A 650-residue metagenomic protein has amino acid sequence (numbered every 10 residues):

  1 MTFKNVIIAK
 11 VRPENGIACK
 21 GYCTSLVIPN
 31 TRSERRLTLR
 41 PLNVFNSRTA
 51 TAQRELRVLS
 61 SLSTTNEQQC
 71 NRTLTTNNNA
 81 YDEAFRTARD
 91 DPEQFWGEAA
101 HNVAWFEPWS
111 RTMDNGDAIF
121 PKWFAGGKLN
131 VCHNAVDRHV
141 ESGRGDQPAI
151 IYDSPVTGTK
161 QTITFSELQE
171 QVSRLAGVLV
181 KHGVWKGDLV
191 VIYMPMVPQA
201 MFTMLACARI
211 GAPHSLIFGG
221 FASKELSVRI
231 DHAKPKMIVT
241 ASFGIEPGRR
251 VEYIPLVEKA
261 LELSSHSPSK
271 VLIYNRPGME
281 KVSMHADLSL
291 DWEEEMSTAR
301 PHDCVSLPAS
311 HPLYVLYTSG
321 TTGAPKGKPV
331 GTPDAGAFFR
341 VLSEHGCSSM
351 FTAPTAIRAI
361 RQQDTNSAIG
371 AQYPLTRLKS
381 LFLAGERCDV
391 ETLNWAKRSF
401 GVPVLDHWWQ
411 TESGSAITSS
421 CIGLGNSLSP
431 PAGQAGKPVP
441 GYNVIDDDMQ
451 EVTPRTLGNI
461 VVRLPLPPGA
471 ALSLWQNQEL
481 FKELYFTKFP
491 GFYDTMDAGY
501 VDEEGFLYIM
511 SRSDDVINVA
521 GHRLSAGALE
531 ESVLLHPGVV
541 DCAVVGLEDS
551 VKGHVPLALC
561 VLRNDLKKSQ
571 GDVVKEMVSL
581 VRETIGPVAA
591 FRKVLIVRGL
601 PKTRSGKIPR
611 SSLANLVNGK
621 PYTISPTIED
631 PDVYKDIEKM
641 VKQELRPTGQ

Functional and structural regions predicted by a protein language model:
T2-V27, E34-L37, F45, E55 (+3 more regions): Structural core segment of the AMP-binding/adenylate-forming
C132-H133, D146, I150-L205, A222-S227 (+1 more regions): Conserved AMP-binding/adenylate-forming core of the ANL superfamily
D146-P148, V271-M279, S283-Y317, A324 (+2 more regions): Conserved pre-ATP/AMP-binding loop-to-beta segment of ANL
I210-F221, I230-S242, L313-L316, A324-Q363 (+3 more regions): AMP-binding/adenylate-forming
I217-F243, V257, S343, M350 (+10 more regions): AMP-binding/adenylate-forming catalytic core of the ANL superfamily
S269, I273-N275, V551, E583-I608 (+1 more regions): AMP-binding/adenylate-forming catalytic domain of the ANL superfamily
L290, M296, K326, C347-T352 (+2 more regions): Gly/Ser/Thr-rich phosphate-binding loop
K437-P438, Q450-Y485, H522-L524, P621-Y622: Conserved ATP/PPi-binding loop(s) of AMP-dependent carboxylate-activating enzymes
